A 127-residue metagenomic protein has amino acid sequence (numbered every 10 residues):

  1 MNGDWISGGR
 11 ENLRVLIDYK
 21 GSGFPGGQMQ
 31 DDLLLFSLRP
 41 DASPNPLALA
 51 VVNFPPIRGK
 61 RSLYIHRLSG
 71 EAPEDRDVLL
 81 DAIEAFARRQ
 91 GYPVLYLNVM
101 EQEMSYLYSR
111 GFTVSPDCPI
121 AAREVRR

Functional and structural regions predicted by a protein language model:
M1-E11: Short, compositionally biased leader-like segments
G9-S37, D41: Active-site rim helix/loop that mediates acceptor-substrate recognition in acyltransferases
Q30-L38, A42-E74: Conserved donor-binding loop and adjoining core beta-sheet/short helix segment in diverse acyl/aminoacyl transferases
L68-S69, N98-E101: Structural motif
A72-A85: Conserved acetyl-CoA-binding loop-helix of GNAT-fold acetyltransferases
A87-V99: Conserved GNAT acetyl-CoA-binding A-motif
M100-C118: Conserved active-site alpha-helix within GNAT-family acetyltransferase domains
D117-R127: STAS-like cytosolic regulatory interaction modules
